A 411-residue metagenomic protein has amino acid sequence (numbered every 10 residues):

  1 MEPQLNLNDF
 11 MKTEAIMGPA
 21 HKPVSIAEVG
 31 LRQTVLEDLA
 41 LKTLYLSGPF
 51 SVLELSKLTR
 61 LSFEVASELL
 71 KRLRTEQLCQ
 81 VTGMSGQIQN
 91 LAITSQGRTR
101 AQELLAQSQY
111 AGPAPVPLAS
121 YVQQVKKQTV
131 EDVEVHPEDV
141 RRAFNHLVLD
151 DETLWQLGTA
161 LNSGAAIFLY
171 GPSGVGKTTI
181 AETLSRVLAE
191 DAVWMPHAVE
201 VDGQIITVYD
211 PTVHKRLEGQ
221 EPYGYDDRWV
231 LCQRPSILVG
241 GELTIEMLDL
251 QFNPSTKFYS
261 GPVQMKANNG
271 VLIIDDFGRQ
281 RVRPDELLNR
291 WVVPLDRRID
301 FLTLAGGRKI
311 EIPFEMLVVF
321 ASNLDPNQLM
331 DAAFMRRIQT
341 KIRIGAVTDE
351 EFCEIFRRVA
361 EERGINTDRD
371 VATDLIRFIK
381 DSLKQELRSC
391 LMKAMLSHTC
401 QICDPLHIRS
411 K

Functional and structural regions predicted by a protein language model:
T13-L39: Short alpha-helical segments that sit at the start of domains
L39-S47: Short amphipathic alpha-helical elements of helix-turn-helix/winged-helix folds
L46-L58: Short acidic, hydrophobic short linear motifs in intrinsically disordered regions
E64, K71-V133: Interdomain "pre-motor" coupling segment immediately N-terminal to P-loop NTPase/helicase cores
K127-L154: Dynamic helix-loop-helix/coil hinge segments at AAA+ ATPase domain boundaries and subdomain interfaces
N145-V319: Conserved ASCE/P-loop NTPase catalytic core
R290, M330-A346: A short helix-turn-beta junction within AAA+ P-loop NTPase domains corresponding to the substrate/partner-engaging
F356-K411: Conserved AAA+ ATPase small/helical "lid" subdomain
